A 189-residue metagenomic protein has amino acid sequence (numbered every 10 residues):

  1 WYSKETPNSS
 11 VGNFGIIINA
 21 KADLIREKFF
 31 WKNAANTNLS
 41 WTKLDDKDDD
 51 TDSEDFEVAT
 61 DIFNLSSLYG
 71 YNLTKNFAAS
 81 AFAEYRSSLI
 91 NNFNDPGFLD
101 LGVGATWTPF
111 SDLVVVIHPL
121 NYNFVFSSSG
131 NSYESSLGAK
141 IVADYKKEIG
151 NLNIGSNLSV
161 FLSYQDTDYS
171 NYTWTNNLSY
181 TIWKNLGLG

Functional and structural regions predicted by a protein language model:
W1, R26-K28, T37-K43, A83-L89 (+3 more regions): Transmembrane beta-strands of outer-membrane beta-barrel pores
W1-I16, D45-D55: Surface-exposed strand-loop-strand hairpins of Gram-negative outer-membrane beta-barrel proteins
S10-I16, A59-F63, D95-L101, N131-A139 (+1 more regions): Residues that define the transmembrane beta-barrel architecture of outer-membrane proteins
I16-L24, S67-Y71, Y85, V103-W107 (+2 more regions): Residues on the lipid-exposed face of transmembrane beta-strands in outer-membrane beta-barrel proteins
K28-W31, N76-A79, S111-V115, K146-G155 (+1 more regions): Repeated loop/turn-to-beta-strand initiation elements of outer-membrane beta-barrel proteins
K43-D100: Hydrophobic/aromatic-rich structural module bridging two neighboring secondary-structure elements via a short loop
F98, G102-S163: Detector for outer-membrane/organellar transmembrane beta-barrel domains, recognizing the amphipathic beta-strand
S135, E148-G189: Outer membrane beta-barrel transmembrane domains
